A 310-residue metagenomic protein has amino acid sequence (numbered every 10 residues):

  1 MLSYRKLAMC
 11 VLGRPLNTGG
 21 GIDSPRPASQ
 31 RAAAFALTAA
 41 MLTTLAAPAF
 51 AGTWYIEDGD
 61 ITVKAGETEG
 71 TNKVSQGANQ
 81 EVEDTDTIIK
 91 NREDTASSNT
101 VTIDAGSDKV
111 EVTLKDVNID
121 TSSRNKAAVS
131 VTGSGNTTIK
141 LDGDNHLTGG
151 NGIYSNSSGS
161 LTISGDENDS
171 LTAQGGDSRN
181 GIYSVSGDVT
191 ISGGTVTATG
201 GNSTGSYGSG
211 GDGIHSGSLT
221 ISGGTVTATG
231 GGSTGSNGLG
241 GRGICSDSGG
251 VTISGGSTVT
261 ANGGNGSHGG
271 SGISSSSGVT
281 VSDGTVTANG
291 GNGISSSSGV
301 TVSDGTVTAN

Functional and structural regions predicted by a protein language model:
M1-A36: Bacterial Sec-dependent N-terminal signal peptides
A8-V11, F35, A40, A47-N310: A composition-driven surface/loop motif
D23-Q30, L42-A51: C-terminal segment of classical bacterial N-terminal signal peptides
